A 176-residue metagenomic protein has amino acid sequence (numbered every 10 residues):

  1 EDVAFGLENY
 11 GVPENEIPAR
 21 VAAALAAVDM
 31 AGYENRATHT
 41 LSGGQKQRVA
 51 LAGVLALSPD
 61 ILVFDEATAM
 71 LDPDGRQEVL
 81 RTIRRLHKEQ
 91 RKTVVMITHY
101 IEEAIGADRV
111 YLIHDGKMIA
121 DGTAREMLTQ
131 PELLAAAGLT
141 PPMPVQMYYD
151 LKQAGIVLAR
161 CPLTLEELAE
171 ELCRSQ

Functional and structural regions predicted by a protein language model:
E8, N15-Y33: Conserved ABC ATPase "signature" region
A37-L41, Q45: Conserved ABC ATPase signature
L51: Hydrophobic anchor residue at the start of the ABC signature
S58: Conserved catalytic motifs of ABC-family nucleotide-binding domains
L62-D65: Catalytic Walker B motif of ABC-type/P-loop ATPase nucleotide-binding domains
P73-G75: Helix N-cap at the start of a conserved alpha-helix in ABC-type nucleotide-binding domains
